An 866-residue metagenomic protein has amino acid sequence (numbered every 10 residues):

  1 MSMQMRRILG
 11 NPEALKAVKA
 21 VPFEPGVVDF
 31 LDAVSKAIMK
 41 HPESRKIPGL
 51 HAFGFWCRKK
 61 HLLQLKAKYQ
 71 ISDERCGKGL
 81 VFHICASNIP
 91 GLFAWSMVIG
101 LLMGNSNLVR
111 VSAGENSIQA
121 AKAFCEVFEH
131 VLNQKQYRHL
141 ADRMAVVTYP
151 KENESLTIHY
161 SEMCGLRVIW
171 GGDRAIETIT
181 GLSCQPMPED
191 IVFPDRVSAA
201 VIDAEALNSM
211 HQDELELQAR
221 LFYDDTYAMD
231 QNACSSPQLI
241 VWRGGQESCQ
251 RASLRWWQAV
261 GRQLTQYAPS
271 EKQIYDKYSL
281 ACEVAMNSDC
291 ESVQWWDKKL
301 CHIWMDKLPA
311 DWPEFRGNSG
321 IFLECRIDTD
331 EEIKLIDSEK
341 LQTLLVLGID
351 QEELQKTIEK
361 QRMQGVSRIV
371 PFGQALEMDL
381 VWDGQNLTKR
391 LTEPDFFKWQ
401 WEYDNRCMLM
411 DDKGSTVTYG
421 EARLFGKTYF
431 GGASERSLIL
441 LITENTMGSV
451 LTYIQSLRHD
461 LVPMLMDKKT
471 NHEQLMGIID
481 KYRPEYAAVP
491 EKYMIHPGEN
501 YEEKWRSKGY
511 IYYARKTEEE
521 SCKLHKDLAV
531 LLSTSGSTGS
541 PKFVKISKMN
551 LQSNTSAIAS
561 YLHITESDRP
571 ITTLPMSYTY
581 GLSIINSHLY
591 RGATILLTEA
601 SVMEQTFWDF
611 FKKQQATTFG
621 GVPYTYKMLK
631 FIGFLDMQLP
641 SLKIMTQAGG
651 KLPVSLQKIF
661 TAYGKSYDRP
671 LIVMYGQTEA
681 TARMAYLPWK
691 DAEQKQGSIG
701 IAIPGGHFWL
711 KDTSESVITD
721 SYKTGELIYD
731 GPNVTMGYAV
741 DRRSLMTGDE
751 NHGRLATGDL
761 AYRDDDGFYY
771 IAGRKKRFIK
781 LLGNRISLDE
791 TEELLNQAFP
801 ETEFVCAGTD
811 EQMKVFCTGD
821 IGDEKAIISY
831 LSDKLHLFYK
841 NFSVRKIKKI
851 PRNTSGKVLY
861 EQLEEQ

Functional and structural regions predicted by a protein language model:
E74, W401-D404, Y510-S533, S540 (+1 more regions): Conserved pre-ATP/AMP-binding loop-to-beta segment of ANL
R75, G79-N88, T428-K469, T573-L574 (+1 more regions): Conserved AMP-binding/adenylate-forming
I333, T418, S521, A529-S556: Conserved AMP-binding A3 loop
A422-K427, H525-D527, F543-T565, T573: Conserved structural elements of the adenylate-forming
Q552-R569, T579-T618, G705: Conserved AMP-binding/adenylation subdomain of ANL enzymes
A616-G621, K630-K695, H707: Gly/Ser/Thr-rich phosphate-binding loop
F619, G731, M736-G737, G753 (+3 more regions): AMP-binding/adenylate-forming catalytic core of the ANL superfamily
I701-G705, S716-G748, I786: Conserved ATP/PPi-binding loop(s) of AMP-dependent carboxylate-activating enzymes
